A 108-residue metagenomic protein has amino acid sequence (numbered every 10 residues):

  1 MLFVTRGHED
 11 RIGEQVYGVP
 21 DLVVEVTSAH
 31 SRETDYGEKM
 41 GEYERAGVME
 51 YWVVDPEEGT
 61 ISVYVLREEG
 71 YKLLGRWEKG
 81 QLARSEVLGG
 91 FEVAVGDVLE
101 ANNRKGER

Functional and structural regions predicted by a protein language model:
L2-A46, V53-R108: C-terminal interaction segment
